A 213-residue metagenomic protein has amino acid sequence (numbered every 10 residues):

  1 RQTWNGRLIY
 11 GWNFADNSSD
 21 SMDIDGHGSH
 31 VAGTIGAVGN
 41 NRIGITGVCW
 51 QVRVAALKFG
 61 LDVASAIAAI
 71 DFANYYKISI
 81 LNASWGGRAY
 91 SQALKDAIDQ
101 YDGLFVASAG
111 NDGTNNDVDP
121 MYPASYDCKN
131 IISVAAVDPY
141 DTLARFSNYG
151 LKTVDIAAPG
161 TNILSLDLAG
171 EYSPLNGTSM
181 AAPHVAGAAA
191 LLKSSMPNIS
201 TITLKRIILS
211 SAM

Functional and structural regions predicted by a protein language model:
R1, G6, D23, R42 (+2 more regions): Catalytic-core environment of secreted peptidases
R1-R53, A68-I80, A97-Q100, F105 (+4 more regions): Active-site core segment of subtilase-fold serine proteases
A32-I35, A55-G60, D71, S79-I80 (+2 more regions): Hydrolase catalytic cores
G39-N41, G60-V63, G86-Y90, L104 (+4 more regions): Solvent-exposed loop/turn segments at secondary-structure junctions within structured extracellular/periplasmic domains
C49, A93, I199-T203: Alpha-helix N-cap and coil->helix boundary residues
F59-I78, R88-Q92: Catalytic-core regions of hydrolytic enzymes
Y90-S108, Y122, N130: Catalytic-core regions built around general acid/base machinery
D112-C128: Glycine-rich, charge-decorated loop segments at or immediately adjacent to ligand/cofactor-binding or catalytic sites
